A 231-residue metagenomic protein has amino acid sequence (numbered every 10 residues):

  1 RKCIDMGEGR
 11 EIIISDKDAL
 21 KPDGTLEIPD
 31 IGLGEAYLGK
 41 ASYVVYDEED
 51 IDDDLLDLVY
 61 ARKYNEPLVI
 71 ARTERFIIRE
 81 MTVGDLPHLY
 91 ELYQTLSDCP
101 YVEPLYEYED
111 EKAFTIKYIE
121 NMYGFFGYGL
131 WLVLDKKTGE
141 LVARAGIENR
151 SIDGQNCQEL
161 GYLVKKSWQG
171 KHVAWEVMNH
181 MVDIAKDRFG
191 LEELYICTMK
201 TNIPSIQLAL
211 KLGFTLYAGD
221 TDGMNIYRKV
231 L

Functional and structural regions predicted by a protein language model:
K2-E11, A19, T25, D30 (+3 more regions): Acyl-donor (CoA/ACP) binding surface of acyl/acetyltransferases
S42, D110-K112, N121-F125, I152 (+1 more regions): Generic hydrophobic, helix-prone segments enriched in Leu/Val/Ile
S97-Y118, Y128-G129: Conserved GNAT-fold acetyl-CoA-binding loop/helix
Y106, Y123-F125, I184, Y227: Bulky hydrophobic/aromatic packing residues
Y118-L132, A143: A short helix-loop-beta-strand connector motif used in the catalytic cores of GNAT acetyltransferases and, in some
